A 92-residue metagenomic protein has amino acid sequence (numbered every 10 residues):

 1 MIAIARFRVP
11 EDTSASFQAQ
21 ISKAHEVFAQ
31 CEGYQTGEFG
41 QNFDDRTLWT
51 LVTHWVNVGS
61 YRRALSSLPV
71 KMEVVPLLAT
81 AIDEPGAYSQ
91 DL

Functional and structural regions predicted by a protein language model:
M1, A15, E32-G33: Short, flexible segments with low predicted structural confidence
M1, D12, D83-P85: Intrinsically disordered, low-complexity segments
M1-I2, L92: Absolute protein N-terminus
I2-R8, E38-L65: Short, well-ordered beta-strand segments in beta-rich or mixed alpha/beta enzyme and ligand-binding folds
R8-Q20: Short, surface-exposed ligand-recognition loops at beta-strand->loop->(often short) alpha-helix junctions that present
E26-T36, H54-A87: An amphipathic, aromatic/His-enriched active-site/gating alpha helix that lines ligand/cofactor pockets
Q41, S89-D91: A general secondary-structure junction signal
